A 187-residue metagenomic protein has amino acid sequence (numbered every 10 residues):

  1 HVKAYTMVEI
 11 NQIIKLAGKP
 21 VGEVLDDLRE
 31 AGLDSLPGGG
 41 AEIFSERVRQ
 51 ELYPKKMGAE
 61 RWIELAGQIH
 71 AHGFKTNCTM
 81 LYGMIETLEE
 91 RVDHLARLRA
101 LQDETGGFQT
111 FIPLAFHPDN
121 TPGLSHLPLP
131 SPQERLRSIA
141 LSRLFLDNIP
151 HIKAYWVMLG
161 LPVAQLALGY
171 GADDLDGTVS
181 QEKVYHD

Functional and structural regions predicted by a protein language model:
V2-M80: Radical SAM/AdoMet-radical enzyme domain recognition
I10-I14, G83-T87, P128: Short, small-residue-enriched loops and turns at beta-alpha junctions that line or gate enzyme active sites
Q12-I13, Y53-K55, L127-P130, H151-K153: A generic structural signal for short
K15-A17, V48-L52, E89-V92, A164-Q165 (+1 more regions): Short secondary-structure transition/capping segments
E30-A41, E60-P122, P132-P162, L166-G169 (+1 more regions): Conserved C-terminal portion of the radical SAM core fold that forms the substrate/S-adenosylmethionine-binding
F44-E46, T121, Y185: Glycine/Thr-rich phosphate-binding loops of Rossmann-like dinucleotide-binding domains
H126-L127, V184-D187: Short beta-alpha connecting loops at secondary-structure transitions that line or flank enzyme active sites
D173-Y185: Glycine-rich phosphate-binding active-site loops on the catalytic face of alpha/beta enzymes
